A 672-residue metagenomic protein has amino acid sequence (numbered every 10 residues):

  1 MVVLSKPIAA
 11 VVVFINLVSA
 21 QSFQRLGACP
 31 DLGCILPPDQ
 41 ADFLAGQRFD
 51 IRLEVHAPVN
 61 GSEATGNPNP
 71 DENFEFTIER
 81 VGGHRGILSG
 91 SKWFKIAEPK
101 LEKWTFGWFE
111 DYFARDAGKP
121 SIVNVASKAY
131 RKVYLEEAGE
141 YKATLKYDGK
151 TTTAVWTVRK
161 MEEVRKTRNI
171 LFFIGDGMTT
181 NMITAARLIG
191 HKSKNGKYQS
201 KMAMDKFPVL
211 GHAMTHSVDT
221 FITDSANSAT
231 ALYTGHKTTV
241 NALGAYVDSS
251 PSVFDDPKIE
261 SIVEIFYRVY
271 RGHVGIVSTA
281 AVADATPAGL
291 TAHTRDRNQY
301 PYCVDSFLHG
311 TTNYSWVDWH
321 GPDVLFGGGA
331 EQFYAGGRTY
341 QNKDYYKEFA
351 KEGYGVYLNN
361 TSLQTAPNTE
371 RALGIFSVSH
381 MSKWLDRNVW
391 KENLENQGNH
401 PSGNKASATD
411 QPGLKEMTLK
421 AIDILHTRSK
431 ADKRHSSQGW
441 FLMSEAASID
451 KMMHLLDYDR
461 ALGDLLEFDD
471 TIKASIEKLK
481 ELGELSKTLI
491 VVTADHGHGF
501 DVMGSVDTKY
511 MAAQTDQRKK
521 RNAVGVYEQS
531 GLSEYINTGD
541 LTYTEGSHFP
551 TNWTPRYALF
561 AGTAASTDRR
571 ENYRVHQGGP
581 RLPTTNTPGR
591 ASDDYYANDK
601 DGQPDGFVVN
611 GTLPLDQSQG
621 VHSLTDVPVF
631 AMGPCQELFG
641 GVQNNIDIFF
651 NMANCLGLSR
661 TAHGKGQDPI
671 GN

Functional and structural regions predicted by a protein language model:
M1-Q21: Fungal secretory targeting signals
Q21-E163: Beta-strand-enriched, solvent-exposed domains that form extended recognition/catalytic surfaces
F49-I51, S91-A117, M178-I183, L188-T230 (+1 more regions): A post-motif C-terminal structural segment
Y130, A138, T144-A186, L232 (+5 more regions): Mobile, glycine-rich extracellular loop/lid and propeptide segments that shape or gate substrate/ligand access
G211-D255: Active-site/substrate-binding loop(s) of hydrolase catalytic cores
